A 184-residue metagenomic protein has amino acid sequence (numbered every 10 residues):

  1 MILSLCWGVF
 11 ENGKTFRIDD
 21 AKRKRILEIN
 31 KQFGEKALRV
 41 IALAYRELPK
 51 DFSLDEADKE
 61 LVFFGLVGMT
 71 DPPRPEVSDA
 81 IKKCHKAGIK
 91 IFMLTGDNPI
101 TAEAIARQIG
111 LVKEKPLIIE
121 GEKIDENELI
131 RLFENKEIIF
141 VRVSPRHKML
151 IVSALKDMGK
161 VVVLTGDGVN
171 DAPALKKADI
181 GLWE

Functional and structural regions predicted by a protein language model:
M1-A154, M158, A172-A174, A178 (+1 more regions): Cytosolic catalytic headpieces and adjacent flexible linkers of membrane translocases
K160-V162: Residues that mark the start of a beta-strand
D167: Conserved catalytic-loop aspartate of Hanks-type protein kinases
